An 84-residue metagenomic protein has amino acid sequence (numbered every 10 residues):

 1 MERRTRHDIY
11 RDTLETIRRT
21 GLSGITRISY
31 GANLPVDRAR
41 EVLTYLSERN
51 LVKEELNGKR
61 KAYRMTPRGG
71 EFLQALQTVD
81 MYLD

Functional and structural regions predicted by a protein language model:
R3-Y10, T66: Short helix-coil-helix linker/hinge
D8-L22: Short amphipathic alpha-helical interface segments
L22-G31: Short acidic, hydrophobic short linear motifs in intrinsically disordered regions
N33-E48: Short amphipathic alpha-helical interaction segments
S47-N57: A short, conserved structural fragment
G58-A75: Basic, amphipathic "hinge/linker" alpha-helix immediately C-terminal to the N-terminal HTH DNA-binding motif
Q74-D84: Amphipathic alpha-helical dimerization/coiled-coil segments that flank or bridge DNA-binding/regulatory modules
